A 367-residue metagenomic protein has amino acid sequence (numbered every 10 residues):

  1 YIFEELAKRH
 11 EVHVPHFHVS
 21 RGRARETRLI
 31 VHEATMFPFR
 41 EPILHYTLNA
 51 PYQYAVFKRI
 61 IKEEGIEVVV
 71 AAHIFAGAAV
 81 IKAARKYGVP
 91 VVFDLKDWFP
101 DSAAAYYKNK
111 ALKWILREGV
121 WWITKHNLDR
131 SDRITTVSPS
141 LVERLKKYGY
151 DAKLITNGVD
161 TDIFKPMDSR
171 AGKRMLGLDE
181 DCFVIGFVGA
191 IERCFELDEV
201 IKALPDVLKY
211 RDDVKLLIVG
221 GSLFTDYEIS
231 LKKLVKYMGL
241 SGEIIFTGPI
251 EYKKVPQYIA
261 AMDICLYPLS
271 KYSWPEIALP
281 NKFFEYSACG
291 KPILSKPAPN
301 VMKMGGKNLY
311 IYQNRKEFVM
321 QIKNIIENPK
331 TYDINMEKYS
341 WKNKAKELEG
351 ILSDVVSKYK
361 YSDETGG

Functional and structural regions predicted by a protein language model:
Y1-E4, A55-R59, A78, K82-K86 (+3 more regions): Membrane-proximal helix-turn-helix segments that form the acceptor-binding/catalytic region of lipid-linked
Y1-R23, E64, R133, V207 (+3 more regions): N-terminal subdomain of nucleotide-sugar transferases
T135, D179-F195, V200-L204, L216-L217 (+1 more regions): Conserved donor-binding/catalytic core segment of Leloir-type glycosyltransferases
S140, G158: Carbohydrate-associated surface elements
K165-L178: A short helix/loop element that forms part of the nucleotide-sugar donor recognition site in Leloir-type
F195, E251-Y258, C265-E285, L294-K303: Nucleotide-sugar-dependent
V219-G220, E228-K254: Nucleotide-activated donor-binding/catalytic signature segment of Leloir-type glycosyltransferases, i.e., the conserved
N308-K316, K323-E327: Conserved acidic donor-binding segment of nucleotide-sugar-dependent glycosyltransferases
